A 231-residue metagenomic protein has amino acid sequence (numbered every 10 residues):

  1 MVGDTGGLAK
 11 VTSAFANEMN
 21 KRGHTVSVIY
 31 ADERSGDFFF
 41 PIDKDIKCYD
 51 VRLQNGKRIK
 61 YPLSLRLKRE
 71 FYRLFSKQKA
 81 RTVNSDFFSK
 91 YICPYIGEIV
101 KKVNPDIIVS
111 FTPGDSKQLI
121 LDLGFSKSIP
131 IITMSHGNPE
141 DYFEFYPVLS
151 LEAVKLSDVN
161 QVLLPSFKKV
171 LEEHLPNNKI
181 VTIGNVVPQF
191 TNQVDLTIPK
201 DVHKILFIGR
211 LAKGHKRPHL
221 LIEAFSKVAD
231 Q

Functional and structural regions predicted by a protein language model:
V2-D4, I208-G214, V228: Short donor-sugar binding/catalytic loops of nucleotide-sugar-dependent glycosyltransferases, especially enzymes
V2-T5, R22-T82: N-terminal strand-loop element at the rim of the active site of nucleotide-sugar-dependent glycosyltransferases
A9-A14, A212-K227: A conserved mid-protein helix/loop that constitutes part of the nucleotide-sugar donor-binding site
Y61-I107, E152: An amphipathic, basic-hydrophobic alpha-helix
S89-I92, S110-S116, S135: Short His-centered aromatic/hydrophobic patch
P94-I99, N138-N160, H174: Membrane-proximal helix-turn-helix segments that form the acceptor-binding/catalytic region of lipid-linked
Q118-I120, K155-I180, V187, T191: A short, active-site helix/loop in glycosyltransferases that binds the activated sugar's phosphate group
D141-F145, E172-E173, G184-V202: Acidic anion/phosphate-binding donor-loop and adjacent secondary structure in glycosyltransferase catalytic cores
